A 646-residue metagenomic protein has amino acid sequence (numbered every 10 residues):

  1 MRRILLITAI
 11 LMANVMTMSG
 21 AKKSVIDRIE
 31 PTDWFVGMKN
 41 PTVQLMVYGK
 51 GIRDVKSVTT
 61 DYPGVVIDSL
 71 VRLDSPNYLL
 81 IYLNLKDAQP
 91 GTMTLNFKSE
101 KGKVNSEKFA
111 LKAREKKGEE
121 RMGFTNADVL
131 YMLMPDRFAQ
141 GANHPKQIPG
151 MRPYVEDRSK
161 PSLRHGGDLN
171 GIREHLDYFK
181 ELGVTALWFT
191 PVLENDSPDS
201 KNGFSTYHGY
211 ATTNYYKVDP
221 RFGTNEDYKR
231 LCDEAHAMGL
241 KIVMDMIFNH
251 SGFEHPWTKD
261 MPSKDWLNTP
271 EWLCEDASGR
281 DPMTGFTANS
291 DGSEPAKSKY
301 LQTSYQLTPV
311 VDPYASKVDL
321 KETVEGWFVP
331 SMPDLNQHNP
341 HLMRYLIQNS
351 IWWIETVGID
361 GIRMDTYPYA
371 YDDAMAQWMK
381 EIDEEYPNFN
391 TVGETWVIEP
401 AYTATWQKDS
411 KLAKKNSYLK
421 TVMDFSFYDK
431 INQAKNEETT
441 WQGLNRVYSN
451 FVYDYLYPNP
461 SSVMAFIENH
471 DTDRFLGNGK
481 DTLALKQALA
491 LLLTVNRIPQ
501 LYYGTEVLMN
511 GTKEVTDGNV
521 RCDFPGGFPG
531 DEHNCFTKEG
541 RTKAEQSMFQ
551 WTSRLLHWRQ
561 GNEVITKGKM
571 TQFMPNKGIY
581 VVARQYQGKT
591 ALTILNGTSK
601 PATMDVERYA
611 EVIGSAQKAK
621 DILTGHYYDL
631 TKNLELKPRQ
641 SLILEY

Functional and structural regions predicted by a protein language model:
M1-D27: Bacterial Sec-dependent N-terminal signal peptides
G20, G102-N105, A110-V129, K180 (+1 more regions): Carbohydrate-interacting/catalytic domains
A21-R53, E107, L111-E115: Beta-strand/beta-sandwich contexts
M38-K101: Immunoglobulin-like IPT/TIG beta-sandwich domains and homologous Ig-like subdomains
Y131, L187-F189, I242-M244, I362 (+3 more regions): Hydrophobic faces of well-ordered beta-strands that scaffold small-molecule active sites in alpha/beta enzyme cores
F138-I351, T356, M375-E384, T395 (+2 more regions): Substrate-binding/active-site clefts of carbohydrate-active enzymes
H250, N349-I351, E355-P458, K480-T482 (+7 more regions): Active-site-proximal helices and loops of the catalytic beta/alpha 8
P458-K480: Active-site clefts of carbohydrate-active enzymes
